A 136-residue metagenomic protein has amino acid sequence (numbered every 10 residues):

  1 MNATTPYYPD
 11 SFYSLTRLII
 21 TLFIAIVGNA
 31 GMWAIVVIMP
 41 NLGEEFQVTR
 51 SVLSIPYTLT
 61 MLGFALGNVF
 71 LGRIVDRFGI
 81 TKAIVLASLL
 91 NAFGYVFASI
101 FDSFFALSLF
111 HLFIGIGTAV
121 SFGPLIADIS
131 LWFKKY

Functional and structural regions predicted by a protein language model:
T16-R50, G67-L71: Extracytoplasmic
I26, G94, F105-V120: Hydrophobic core of transmembrane alpha-helices in multi-pass small-molecule transporters, especially MFS/SLC-type
E44-F46, D76-R77, S99-I100, L131-W132: Membrane-helix boundary and inter-helical linker elements of multi-pass secondary transporters
V48-L59: Loop-to-transmembrane helix entry
P56-Y57, F110, G123: Hydrophobic positions within alpha-helical transmembrane segments of Major Facilitator Superfamily-type secondary
T60-A65: Short hydrophobic/small-residue motifs within alpha-helical transmembrane segments of multi-pass transporter-like
L66-F105: Conserved MFS/SLC helix-loop-helix module at the cytosolic interface between two early adjacent transmembrane helices
V120-F133: Intracellular juxtamembrane helix-capping segments at the cytosolic ends of symmetry-related transmembrane helices
